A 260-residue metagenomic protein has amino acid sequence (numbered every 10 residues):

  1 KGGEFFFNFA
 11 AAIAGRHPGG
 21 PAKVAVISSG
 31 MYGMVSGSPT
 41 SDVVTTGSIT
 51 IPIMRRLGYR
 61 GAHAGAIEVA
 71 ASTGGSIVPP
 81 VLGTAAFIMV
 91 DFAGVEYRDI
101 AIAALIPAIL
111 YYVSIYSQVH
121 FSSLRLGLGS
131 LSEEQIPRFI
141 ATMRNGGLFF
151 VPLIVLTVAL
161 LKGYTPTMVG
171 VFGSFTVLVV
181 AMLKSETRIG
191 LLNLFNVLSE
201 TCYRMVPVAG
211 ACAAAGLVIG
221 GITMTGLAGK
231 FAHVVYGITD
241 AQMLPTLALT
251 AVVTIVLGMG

Functional and structural regions predicted by a protein language model:
K1-E4, H17-P21, M34-T45, G75-P80 (+3 more regions): Short helix-coil transition sites and intra-membrane helix breaks within transmembrane domains of multi-pass
G2-E4, I13, T167, V171 (+2 more regions): Core transmembrane alpha-helical segments of multi-pass membrane transporters/permeases
F7-G75: Hydrophobic transmembrane alpha-helices that form the pore/transport pathway of multi-pass ion and small-solute
A12-A25, L57-H63, R144-F150, C202-V208 (+1 more regions): Membrane-interfacial loop-to-helix junctions in multi-pass transporters
G30-M31, T73, T84, I88-F92 (+5 more regions): Alpha-helical transmembrane segments of multipass membrane proteins
S41-T46, I51, R56, H63 (+2 more regions): Transmembrane-helix bundle segments that line or gate the permeation/cavity pathway in multi-pass membrane proteins
T45-L57, H63, F87-A101, L105 (+2 more regions): Membrane-interfacial helix-loop connectors
I102-R204: Long, contiguous bundles of hydrophobic transmembrane helices that form the permeation core of multi-pass
